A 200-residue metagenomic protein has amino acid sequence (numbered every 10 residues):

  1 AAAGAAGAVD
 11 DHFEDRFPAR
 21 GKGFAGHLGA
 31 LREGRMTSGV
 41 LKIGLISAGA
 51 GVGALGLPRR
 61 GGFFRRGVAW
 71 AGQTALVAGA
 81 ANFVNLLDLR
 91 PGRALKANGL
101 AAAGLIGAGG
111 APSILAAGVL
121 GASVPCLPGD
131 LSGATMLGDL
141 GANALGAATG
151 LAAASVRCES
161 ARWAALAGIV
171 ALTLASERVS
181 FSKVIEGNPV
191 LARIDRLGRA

Functional and structural regions predicted by a protein language model:
A1-V179: "…together with the soluble PPM/PP2C metallo-phosphatase catalytic core" -> "…together with the soluble PPM/PP2C
G168-A200: Membrane-proximal soluble regions of multi-pass membrane proteins
